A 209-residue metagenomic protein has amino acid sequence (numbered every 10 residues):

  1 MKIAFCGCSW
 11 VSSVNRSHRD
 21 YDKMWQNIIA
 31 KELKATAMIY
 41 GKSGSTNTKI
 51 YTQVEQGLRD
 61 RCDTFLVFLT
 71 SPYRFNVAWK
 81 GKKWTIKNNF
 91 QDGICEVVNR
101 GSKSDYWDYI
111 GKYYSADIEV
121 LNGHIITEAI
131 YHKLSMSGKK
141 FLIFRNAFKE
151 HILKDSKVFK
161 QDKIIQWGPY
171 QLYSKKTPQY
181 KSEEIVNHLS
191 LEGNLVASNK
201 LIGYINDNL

Functional and structural regions predicted by a protein language model:
M1-T48, E55, S190: Serine-esterase "nucleophile elbow" of acetyl-processing enzymes
E55-L209: Alpha-helical cap/lid subdomain in secreted, periplasmic, or secretory-pathway luminal O-acyl-processing enzymes
